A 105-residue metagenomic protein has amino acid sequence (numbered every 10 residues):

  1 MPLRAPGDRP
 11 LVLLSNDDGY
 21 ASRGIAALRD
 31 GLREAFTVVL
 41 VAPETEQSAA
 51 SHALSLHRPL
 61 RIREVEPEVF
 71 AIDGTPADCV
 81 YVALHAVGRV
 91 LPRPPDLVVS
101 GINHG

Functional and structural regions predicted by a protein language model:
P2-V12, R23-R93: A cross-family phosphate/adenosyl-ligand binding-site feature
R9-L14, I102-G105: Short, basic, glycine/proline-bearing loop/turn elements
D18, E46, T75-P76, N103-G105: Short glycine-rich anion-binding loops that position phosphate/pyrophosphate groups of nucleotides and phosphorylated
L91-G105: Internal, conserved structured core segments that host functional sites
